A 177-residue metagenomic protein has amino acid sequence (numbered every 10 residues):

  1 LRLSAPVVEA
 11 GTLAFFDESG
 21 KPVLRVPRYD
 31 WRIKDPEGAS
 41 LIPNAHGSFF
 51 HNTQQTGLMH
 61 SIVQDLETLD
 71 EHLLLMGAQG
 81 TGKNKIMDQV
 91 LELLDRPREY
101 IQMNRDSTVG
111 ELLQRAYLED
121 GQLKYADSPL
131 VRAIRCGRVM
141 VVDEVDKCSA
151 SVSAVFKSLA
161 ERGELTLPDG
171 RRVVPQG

Functional and structural regions predicted by a protein language model:
L3-G177: AAA+ P-loop NTPase catalytic core and its hallmark functional loops
